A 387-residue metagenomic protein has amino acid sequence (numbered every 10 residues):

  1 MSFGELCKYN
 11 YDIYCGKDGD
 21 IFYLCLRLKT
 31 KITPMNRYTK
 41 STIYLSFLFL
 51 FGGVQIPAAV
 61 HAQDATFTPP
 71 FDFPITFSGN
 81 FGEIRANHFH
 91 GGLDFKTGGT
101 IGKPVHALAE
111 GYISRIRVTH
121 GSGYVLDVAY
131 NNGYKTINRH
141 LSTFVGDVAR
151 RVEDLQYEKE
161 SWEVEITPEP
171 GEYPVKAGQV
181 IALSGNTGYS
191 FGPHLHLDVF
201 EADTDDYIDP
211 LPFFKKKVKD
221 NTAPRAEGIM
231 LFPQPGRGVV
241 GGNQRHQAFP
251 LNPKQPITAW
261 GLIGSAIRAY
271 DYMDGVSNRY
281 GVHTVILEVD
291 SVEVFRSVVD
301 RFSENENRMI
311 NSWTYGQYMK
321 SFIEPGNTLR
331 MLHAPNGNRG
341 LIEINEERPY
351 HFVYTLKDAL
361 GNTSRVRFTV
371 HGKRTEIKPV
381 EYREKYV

Functional and structural regions predicted by a protein language model:
N36-L45: Bacterial N-terminal signal peptides that target proteins for export
F51-A59: C-terminal segment of classical bacterial N-terminal signal peptides
A59-T136, S142-F144, W162-G171, K176-A177 (+4 more regions): Surface-exposed, glycine-biased beta-strand/turn segments
K135, G361-R365: A structural signal for beta-strand boundary/capping segments at domain termini and interdomain linkers
K135-P170, R245-P253, G281, I286-N345: Exoplasmic/lumenal beta-rich domain surfaces
S364-K378: Short beta-strand elements
